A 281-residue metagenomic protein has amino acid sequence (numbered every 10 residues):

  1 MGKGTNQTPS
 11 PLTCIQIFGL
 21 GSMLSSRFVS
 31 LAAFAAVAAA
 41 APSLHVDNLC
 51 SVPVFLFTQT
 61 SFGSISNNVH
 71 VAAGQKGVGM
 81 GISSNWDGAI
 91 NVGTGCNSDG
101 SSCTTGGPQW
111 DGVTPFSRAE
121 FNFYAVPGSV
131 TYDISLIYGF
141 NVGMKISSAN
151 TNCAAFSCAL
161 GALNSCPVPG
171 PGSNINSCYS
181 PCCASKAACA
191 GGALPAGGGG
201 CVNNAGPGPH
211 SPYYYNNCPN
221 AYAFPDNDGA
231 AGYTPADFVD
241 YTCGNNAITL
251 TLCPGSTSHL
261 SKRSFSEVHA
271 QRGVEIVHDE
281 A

Functional and structural regions predicted by a protein language model:
M1-G2, N6-P42, E280-A281: Fungal secretory targeting signals
S43-A281: Extracellular low-complexity, O-glycosylation-prone Ser/Thr/Pro/Gly-rich "stalks" and linkers flanking catalytic
